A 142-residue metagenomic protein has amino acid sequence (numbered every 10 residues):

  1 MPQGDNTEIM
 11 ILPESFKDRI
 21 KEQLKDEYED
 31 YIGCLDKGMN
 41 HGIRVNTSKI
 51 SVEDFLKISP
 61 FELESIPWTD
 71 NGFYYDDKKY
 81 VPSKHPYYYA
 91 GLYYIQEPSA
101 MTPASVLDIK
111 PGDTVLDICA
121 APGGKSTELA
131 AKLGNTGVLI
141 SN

Functional and structural regions predicted by a protein language model:
M1-N142: S-adenosylmethionine
